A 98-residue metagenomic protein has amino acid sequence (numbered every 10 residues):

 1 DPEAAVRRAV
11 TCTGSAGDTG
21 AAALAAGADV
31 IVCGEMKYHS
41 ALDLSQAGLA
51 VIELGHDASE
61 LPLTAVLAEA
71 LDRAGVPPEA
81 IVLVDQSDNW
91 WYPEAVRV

Functional and structural regions predicted by a protein language model:
D1-V98: Active-site catalytic microenvironments in core metabolic enzymes, especially phosphate/sugar-handling
